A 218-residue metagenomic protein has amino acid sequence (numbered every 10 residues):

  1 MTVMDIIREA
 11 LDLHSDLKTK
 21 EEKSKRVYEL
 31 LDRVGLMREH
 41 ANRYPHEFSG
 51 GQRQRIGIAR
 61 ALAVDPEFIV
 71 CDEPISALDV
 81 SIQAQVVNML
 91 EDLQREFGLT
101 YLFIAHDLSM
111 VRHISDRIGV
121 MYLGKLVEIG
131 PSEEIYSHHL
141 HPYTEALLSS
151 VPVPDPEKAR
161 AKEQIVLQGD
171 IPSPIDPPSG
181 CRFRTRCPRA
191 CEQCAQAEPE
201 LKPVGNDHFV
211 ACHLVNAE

Functional and structural regions predicted by a protein language model:
M1-D12: Q-loop/switch helix immediately C-terminal to the Walker
E21-E39, E145-S149: Conserved ABC ATPase "signature" region
K25, N42-Y44, K162: Interfacial catalytic loop of ABC nucleotide-binding domains
Y44-F48, Q52: Conserved ABC ATPase signature
A63-E67: A short, proline-enriched helix->beta-strand linker immediately N-terminal to the Walker B motif in ABC-type P-loop
V70-P74, L78, I82-R160: P-loop NTP-binding/switch modules centered on Walker-like glycine-rich loops
S132-E218: Charged, flexible cofactor/metal-binding loops and thiol motifs
